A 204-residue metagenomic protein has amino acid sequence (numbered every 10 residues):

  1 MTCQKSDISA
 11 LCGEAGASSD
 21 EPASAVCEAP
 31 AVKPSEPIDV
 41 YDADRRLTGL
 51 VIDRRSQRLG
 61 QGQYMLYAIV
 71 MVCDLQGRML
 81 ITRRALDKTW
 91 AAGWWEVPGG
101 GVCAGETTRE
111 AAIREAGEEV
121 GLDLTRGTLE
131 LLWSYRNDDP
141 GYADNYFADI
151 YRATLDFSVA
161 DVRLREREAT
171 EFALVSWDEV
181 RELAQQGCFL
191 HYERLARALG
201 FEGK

Functional and structural regions predicted by a protein language model:
T2-I8, C12, E21, R55 (+3 more regions): Nudix hydrolase/Nudix homology domain
A29-I69, L75: Acidic, metal-coordinating catalytic segment for phosphate/diphosphate chemistry, firing primarily on the Nudix
V32-K33, M65, D74, T89 (+2 more regions): A generic fold-level signal
I38, G62-Q63, R78-M79, W94 (+1 more regions): A residue-level structural signature of the nucleotidyltransferase/glycosyltransferase Rossmann-like core
Y67-G99: A glycine-rich, hydrophobic loop/mini-helix early in the fold
L80-I81, V97-E130: The catalytic Nudix box helix
